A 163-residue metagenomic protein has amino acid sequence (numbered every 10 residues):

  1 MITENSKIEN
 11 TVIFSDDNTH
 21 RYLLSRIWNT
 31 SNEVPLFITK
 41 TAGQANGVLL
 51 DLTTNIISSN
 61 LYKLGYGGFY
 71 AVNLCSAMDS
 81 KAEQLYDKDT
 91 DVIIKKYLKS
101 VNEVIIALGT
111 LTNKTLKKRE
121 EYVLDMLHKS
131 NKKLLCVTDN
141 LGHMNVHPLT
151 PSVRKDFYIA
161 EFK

Functional and structural regions predicted by a protein language model:
M1-D51, K163: Active-site and ligand/interface coordination hotspots across diverse enzymes and nucleic-acid-associated assemblies
L23-N29, L49-G65, I93-K96: Short amphipathic alpha-helices and their capping/turn segments at secondary-structure boundaries
V34, G67-G68, E103, K133: Residues at the starts of beta-strands that form the adenosine-phosphate
I38-T39, V72, A107: Short hydrophobic segments within beta-strands
T41, C75, L111: Catalytic metal-binding/acid-base residues of hydrolase active sites
G67-E83: Short connector loops at secondary-structure junctions
D79, Q84-K163: Glycine/proline-rich loop-helix segments at beta-alpha junctions forming the active-site rim of enzyme cores
